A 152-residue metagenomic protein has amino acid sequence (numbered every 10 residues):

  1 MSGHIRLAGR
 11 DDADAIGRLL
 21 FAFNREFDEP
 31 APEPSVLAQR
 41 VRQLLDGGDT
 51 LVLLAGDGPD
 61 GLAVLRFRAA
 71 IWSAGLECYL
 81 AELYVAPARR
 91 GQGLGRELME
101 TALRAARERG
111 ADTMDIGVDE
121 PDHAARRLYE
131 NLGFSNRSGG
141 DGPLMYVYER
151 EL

Functional and structural regions predicted by a protein language model:
G3, L7-G75, Y79-A81, A86 (+4 more regions): Acetyl-CoA-dependent GNAT
A74, Q92, H123: Loop/helix-junction capping segments adjacent to catalytic residues or to phosphate/diphosphate-binding pockets
V85, G91-R104, R127-N131: Conserved acetyl-CoA-binding loop-helix of GNAT-fold acetyltransferases
R96, E120-S138, G142-R150: Conserved active-site alpha-helix within GNAT-family acetyltransferase domains
A106-G117: Conserved GNAT acetyl-CoA-binding A-motif
